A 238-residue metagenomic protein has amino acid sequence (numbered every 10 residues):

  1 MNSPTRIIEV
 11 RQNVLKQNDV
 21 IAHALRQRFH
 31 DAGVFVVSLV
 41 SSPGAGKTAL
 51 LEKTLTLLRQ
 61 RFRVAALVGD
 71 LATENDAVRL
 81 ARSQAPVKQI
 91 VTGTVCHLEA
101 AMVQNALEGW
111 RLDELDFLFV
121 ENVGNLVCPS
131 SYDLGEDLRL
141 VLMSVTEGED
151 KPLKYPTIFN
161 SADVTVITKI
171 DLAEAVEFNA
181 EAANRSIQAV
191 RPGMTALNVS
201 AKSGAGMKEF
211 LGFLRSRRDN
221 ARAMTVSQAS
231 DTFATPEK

Functional and structural regions predicted by a protein language model:
P4-Q27, A32-V34, A45, A49 (+3 more regions): Nucleotide-state-sensitive switch-loop elements of NTP-binding domains
V37-L39: Hydrophobic anchor at the beta1->P-loop junction of P-loop NTPases
S42-A45, A205: ATP-binding Walker
D70, T168, S200: Active-site glycine-centered loops adjacent to acidic/histidine catalytic or metal-binding residues that shape
P129-L138, L142-M194: Conserved C-terminal guanine-recognition region of P-loop GTPase G domains, centered on the G4
L172-S227: Canonical P-loop GTPase G-domain recognition
T225-K238: A short, charged, Gly/Pro-tolerant segment at domain boundaries
